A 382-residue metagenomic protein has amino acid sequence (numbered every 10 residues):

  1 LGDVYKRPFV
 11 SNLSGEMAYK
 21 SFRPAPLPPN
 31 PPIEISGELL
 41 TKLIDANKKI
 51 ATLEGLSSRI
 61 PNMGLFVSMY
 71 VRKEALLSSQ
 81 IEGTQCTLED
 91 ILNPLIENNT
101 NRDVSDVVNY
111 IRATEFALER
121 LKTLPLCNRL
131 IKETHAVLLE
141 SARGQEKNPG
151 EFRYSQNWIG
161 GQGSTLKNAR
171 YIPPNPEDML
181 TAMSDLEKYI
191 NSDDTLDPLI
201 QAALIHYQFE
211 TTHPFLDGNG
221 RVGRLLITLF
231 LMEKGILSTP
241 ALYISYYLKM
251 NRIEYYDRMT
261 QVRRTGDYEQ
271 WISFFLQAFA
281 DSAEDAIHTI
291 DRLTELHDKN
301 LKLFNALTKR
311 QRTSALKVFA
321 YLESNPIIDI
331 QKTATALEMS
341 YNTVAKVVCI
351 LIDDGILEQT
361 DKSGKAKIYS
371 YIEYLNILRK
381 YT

Functional and structural regions predicted by a protein language model:
L1-Y5: Short, small-residue-biased leader/transition segments that mark boundaries at the very start of proteins
K6-T382: FIC/Doc superfamily catalytic core
